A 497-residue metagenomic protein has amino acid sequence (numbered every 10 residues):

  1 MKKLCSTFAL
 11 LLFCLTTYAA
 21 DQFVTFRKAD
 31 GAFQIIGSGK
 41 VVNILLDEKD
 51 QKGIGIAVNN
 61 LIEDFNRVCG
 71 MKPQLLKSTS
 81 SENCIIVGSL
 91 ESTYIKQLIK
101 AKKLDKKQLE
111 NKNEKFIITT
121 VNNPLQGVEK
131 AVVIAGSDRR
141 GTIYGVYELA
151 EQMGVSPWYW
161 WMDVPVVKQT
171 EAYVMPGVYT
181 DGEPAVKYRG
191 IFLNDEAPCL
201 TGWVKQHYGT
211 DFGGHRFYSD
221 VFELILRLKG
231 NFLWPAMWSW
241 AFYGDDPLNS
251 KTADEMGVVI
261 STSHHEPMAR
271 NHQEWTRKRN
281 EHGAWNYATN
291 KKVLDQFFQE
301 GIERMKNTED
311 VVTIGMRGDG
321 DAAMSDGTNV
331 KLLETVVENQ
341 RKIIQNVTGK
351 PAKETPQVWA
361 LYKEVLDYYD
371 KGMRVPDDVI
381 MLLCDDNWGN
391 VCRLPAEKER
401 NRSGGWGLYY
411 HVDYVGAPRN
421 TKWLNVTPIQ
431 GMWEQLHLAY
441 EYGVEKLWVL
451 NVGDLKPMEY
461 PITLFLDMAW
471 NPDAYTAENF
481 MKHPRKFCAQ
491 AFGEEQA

Functional and structural regions predicted by a protein language model:
M1-Q22: Bacterial Sec-dependent N-terminal signal peptides
A20-E183: Contiguous, structured surface segment used for ligand recognition
L45-K52, A131-G136, N194-H215, G230-A241 (+5 more regions): The substrate-binding groove and active-site-proximal loops of carbohydrate-active enzymes, especially glycoside
W158-D211, R216-A236, G404-G407: An acidic-aromatic substrate-binding cleft motif
V166-Y173, M237-W238, G244-E255, H282-S403 (+1 more regions): Gly/Pro-rich turn-and-neighbor structural signature
R189-L193, L226, F232-P235, I260-S263 (+5 more regions): Hydrophobic faces of well-ordered beta-strands that scaffold small-molecule active sites in alpha/beta enzyme cores
D211-S239, L248, T252-S261, N307 (+1 more regions): Catalytic domains of carbohydrate-active enzymes, especially glycoside hydrolases
N231-W234, W240, L383-G389, P395-A497: Structured mid-domain segments that build the active-site/substrate or prosthetic-cofactor binding neighborhood
